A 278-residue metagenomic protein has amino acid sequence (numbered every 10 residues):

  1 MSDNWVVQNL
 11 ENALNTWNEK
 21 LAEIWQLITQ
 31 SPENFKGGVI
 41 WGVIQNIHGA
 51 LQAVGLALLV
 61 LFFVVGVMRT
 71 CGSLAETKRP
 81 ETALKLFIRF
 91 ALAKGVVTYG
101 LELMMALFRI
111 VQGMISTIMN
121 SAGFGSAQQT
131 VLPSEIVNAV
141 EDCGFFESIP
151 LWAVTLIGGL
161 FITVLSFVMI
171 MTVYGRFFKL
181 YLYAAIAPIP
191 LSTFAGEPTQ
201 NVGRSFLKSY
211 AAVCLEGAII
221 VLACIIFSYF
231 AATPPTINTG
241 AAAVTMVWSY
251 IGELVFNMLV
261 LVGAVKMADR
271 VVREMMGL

Functional and structural regions predicted by a protein language model:
M1-L10, P80-G100, G203-V213, A268: Alpha-helical transmembrane segments and their helix-start/interface "positive-inside/aromatic belt" motifs in integral
M1-L58: Binding/recognition "hotspot" determinant
E23-Q26, T82-R89, R109, S116 (+5 more regions): Short amphipathic alpha-helical coupling elements at transmembrane boundaries
I44-Q52, L84-I88, L92, E141 (+5 more regions): Alpha-helical membrane-interface segments at transmembrane helix boundaries
A53-V65, I157-T163, L180: Hydrophobic alpha-helical transmembrane segments
L58-K94, I186-Q200: Hydrophobic transmembrane alpha-helix segments characteristic of membrane transport and insertion machinery
K94-I186, C224-G277: Non-cytosolic segments of integral membrane proteins
L191-K208, G240, V271-M275: Alpha-helical transmembrane segments
